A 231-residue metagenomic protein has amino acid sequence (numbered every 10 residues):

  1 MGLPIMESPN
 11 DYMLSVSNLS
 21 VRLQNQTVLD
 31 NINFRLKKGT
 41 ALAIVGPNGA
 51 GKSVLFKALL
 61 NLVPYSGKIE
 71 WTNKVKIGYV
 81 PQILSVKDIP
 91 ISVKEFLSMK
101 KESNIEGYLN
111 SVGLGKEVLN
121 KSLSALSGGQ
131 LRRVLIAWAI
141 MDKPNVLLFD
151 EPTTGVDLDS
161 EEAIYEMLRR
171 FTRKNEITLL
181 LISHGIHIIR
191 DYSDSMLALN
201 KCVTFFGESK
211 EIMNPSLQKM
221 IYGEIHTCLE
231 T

Functional and structural regions predicted by a protein language model:
N104-V118: Conserved ABC ATPase "signature" region
S122-L126: Conserved ABC ATPase signature
I136: Hydrophobic anchor residue at the start of the ABC signature
L147-D150: Catalytic Walker B motif of ABC-type/P-loop ATPase nucleotide-binding domains
T153-T154: Short loop immediately C-terminal to the Walker-B catalytic DE motif in ABC-type ATPase nucleotide-binding domains
S183-H184: H-loop/switch region of ABC-family ATPase nucleotide-binding domains
M196-S209: H-loop (His-switch) and adjacent beta-strand-loop-beta switch element of ABC-type ATPase nucleotide-binding domains
